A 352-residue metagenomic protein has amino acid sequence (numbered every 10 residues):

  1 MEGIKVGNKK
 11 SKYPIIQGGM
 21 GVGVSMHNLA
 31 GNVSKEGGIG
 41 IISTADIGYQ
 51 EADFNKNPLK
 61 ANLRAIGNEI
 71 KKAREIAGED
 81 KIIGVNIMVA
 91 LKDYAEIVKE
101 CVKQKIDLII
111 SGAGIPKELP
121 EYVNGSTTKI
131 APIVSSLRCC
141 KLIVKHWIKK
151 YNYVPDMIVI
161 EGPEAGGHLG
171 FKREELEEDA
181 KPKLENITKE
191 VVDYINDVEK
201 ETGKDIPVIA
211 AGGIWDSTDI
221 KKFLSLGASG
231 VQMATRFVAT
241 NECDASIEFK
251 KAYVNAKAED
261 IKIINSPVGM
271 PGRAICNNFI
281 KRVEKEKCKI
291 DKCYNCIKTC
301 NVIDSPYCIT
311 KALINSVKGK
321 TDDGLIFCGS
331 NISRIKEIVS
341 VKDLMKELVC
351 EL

Functional and structural regions predicted by a protein language model:
M1-E201: Active-site entrance/lid segments in N-terminal catalytic domains of soluble metabolic enzymes
K5-K9, G21, I158, A211 (+3 more regions): Generic detector of short alpha-helix boundary/capping microenvironments and adjacent low-complexity segments
I16, A165-I209, W215-L352: Conserved active-site-proximal phosphate/metal-binding subdomains
